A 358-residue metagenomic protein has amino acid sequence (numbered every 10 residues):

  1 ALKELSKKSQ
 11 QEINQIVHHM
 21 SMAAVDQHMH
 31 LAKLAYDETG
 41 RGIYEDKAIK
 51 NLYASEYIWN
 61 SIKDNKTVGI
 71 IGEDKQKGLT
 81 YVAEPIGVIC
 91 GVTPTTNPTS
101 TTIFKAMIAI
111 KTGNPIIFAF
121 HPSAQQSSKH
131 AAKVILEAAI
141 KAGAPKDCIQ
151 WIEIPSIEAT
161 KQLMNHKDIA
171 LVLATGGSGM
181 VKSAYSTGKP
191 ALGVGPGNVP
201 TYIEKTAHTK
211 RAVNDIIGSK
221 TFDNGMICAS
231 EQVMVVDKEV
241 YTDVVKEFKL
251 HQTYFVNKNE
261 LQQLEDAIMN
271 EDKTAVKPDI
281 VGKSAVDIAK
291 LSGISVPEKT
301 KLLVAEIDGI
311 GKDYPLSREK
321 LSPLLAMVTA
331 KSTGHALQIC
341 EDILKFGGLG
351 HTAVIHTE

Functional and structural regions predicted by a protein language model:
A1-K8, H19-A23, Q27, E38 (+8 more regions): Change "in soluble alpha/beta enzymes" to "in soluble alpha/beta proteins
A1-T80, I108, L250: N-terminal Rossmann-like NAD(P)+-binding subdomain of aldehyde/semialdehyde dehydrogenases
S6, I294-E358: Conserved C-terminal structural/oligomerization subdomain of aldehyde/semialdehyde dehydrogenase
K8-Q11, Q15-H19, A23-D26, H30 (+18 more regions): Conserved active-site and cofactor/substrate-binding residues in soluble primary-metabolism enzymes
H19, H30, L34, V88 (+11 more regions): Alpha-helical scaffold segments in soluble metabolic enzymes
T67-R211: Rossmann-like NAD(P) dinucleotide-binding subdomain of oxidoreductase/dehydrogenase enzymes
I103, V181-G311, A336: ALDH superfamily catalytic-core signature
K146, H166, V194-P196, M226-S230 (+2 more regions): Short glycine-enriched loop/turn motifs at secondary-structure junctions
